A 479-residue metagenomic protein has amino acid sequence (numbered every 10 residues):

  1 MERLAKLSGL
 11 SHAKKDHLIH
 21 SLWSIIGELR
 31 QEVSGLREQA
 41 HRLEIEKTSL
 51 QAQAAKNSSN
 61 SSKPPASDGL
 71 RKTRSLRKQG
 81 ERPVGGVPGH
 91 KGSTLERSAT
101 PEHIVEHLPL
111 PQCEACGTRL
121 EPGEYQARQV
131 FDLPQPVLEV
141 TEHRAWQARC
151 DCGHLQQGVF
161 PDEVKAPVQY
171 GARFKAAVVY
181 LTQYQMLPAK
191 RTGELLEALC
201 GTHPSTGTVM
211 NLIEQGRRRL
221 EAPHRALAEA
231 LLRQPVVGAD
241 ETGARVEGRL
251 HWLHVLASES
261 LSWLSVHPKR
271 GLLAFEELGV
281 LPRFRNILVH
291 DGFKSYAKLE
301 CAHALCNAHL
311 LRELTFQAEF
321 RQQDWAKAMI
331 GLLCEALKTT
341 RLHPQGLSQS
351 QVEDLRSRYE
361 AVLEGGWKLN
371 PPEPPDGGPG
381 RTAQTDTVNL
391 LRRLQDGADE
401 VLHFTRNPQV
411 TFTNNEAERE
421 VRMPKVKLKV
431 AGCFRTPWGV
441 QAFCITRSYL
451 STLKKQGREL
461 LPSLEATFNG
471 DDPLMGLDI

Functional and structural regions predicted by a protein language model:
M1-V168, A239, H290: Short, flexible loop/hinge motifs at secondary-structure junctions
K6, K15, G27, S34 (+3 more regions): Catalytic center-proximal scaffold of phosphoryl-transfer enzymes
